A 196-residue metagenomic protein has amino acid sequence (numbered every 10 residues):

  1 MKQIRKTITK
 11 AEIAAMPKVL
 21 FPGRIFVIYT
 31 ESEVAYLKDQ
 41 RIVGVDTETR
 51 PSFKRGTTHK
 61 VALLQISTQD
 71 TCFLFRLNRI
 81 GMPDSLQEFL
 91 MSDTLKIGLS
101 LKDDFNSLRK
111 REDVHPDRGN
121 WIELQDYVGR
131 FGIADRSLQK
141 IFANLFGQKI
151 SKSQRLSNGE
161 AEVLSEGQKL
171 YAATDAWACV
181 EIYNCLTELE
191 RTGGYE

Functional and structural regions predicted by a protein language model:
M1-V43, R111, L124, W177 (+1 more regions): N-terminal accessory regions of nucleic-acid-interacting proteins
K6-I8, P51-T57: Short linear motifs in intrinsically disordered
I25-F26, K38-I42, K54-Y171, A176-C185: Conserved DEDDh/DEDDy metal-dependent 3′-5′ exonuclease domain
I42-R50: Two-metal-ion RNase H-like nuclease active-site motif
